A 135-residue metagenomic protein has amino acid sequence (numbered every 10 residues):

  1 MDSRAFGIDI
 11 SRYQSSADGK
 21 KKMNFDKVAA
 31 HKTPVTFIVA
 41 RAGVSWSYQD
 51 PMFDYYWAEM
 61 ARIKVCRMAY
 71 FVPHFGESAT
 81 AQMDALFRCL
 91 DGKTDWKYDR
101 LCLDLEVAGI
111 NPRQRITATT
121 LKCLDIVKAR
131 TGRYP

Functional and structural regions predicted by a protein language model:
D2-T131: Substrate-binding cleft of extracellular glycoside hydrolase catalytic domains
R133-P135: Catalytic cores and adjacent binding grooves of peptidoglycan-active enzymes
